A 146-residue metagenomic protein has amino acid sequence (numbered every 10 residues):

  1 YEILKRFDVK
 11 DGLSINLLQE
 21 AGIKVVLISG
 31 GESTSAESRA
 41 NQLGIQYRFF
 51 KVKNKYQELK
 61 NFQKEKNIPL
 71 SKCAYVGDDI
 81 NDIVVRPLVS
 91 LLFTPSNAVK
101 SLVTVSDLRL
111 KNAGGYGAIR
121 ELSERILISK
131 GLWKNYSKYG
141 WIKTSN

Functional and structural regions predicted by a protein language model:
Y1-L4, D8, R48, Y56-N146: Mg2+-dependent phosphoryl-transfer enzymes with acidic/Ser/Thr/Gly-rich catalytic loops
Y1-N54: Alpha-helical substrate-recognition element adjacent to the catalytic core
